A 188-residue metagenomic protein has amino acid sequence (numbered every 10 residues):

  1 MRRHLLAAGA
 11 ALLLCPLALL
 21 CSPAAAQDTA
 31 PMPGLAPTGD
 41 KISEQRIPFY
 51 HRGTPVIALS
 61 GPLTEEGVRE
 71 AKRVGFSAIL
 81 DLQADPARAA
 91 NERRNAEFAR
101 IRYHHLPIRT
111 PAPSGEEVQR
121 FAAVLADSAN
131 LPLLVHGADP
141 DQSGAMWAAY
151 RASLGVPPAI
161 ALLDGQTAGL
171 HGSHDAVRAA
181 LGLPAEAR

Functional and structural regions predicted by a protein language model:
M1-R2: N-terminal secretory signal peptides that target proteins for export/translocation
L5-L6: N-terminal export leaders
G9-C21: Bacterial N-terminal signal peptides
P23-L133, M146-R188: Cys-dependent protein tyrosine phosphatase-like superfamily
G137: Short cysteine clusters
P140: Substrate/cofactor-recognition hotspot
S143: Short active-site segment of divalent metal-dependent hydrolases/proteases that encodes the spacing between
